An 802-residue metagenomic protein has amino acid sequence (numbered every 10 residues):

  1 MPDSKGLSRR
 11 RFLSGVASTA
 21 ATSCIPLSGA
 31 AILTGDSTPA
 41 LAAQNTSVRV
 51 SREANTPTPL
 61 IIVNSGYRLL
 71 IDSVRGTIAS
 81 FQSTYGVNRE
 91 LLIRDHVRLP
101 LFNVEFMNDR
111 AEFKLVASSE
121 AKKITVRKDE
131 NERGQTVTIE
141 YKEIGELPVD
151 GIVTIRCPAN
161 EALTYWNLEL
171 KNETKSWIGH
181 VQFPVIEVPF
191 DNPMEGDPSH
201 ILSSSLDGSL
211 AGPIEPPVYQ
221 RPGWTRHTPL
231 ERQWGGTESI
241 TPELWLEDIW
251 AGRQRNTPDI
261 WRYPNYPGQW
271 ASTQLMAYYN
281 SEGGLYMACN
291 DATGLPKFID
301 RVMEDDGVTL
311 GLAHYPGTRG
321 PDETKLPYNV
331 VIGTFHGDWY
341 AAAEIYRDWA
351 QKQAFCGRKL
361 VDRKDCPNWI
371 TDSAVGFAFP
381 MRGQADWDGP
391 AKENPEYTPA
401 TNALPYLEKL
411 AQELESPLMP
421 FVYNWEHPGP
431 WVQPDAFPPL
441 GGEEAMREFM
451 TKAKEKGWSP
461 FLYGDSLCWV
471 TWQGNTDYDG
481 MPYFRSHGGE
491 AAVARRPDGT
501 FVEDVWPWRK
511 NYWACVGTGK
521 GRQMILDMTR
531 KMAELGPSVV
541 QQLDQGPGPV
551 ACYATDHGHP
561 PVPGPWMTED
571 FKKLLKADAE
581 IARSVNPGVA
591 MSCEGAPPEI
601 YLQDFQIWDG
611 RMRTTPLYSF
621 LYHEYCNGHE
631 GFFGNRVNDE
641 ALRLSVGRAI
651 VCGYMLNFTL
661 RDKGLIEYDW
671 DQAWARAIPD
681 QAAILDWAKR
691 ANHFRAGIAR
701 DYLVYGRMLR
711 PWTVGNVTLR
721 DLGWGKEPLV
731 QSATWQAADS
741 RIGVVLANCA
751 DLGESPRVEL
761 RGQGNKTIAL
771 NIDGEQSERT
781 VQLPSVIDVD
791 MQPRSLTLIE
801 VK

Functional and structural regions predicted by a protein language model:
P2-A20: N-terminal secretory signal peptides and thylakoid transit peptides that target proteins across membranes
P57-L147, T154, A341: Acidic-aromatic substrate-binding/catalytic surfaces of carbohydrate-active enzymes
E132, E143-L147, N172, S176-F183 (+6 more regions): Conserved structural scaffold segments of CAZyme catalytic domains across common CAZy folds
V137-M194, Q736-A738: Acidic, contiguous internal or C-terminal segments within carbohydrate-active enzymes that form a structured patch used
P321-Y328, D570-G774: Active-site-proximal substrate-binding groove within the catalytic cores of carbohydrate-active enzymes
L462, S466-K531, L621: Active-site-adjacent "subsite" loops/lids of carbohydrate-active enzymes
V516-L602: Active-site neighborhood of glycoside hydrolase catalytic domains
Q782-K802: C-terminal beta-strand-rich structural cap/linker in extracellular carbohydrate-active enzymes
